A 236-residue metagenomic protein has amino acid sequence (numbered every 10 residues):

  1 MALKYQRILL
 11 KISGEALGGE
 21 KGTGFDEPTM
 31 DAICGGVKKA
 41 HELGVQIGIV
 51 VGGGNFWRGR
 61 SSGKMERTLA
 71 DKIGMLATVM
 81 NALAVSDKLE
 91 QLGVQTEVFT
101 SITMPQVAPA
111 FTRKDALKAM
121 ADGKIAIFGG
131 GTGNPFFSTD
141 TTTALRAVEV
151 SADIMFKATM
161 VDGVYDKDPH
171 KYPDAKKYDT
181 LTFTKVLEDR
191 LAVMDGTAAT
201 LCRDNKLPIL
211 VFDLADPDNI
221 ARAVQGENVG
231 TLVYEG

Functional and structural regions predicted by a protein language model:
M1-G236: C-terminal catalytic "cap/lid" subdomain
